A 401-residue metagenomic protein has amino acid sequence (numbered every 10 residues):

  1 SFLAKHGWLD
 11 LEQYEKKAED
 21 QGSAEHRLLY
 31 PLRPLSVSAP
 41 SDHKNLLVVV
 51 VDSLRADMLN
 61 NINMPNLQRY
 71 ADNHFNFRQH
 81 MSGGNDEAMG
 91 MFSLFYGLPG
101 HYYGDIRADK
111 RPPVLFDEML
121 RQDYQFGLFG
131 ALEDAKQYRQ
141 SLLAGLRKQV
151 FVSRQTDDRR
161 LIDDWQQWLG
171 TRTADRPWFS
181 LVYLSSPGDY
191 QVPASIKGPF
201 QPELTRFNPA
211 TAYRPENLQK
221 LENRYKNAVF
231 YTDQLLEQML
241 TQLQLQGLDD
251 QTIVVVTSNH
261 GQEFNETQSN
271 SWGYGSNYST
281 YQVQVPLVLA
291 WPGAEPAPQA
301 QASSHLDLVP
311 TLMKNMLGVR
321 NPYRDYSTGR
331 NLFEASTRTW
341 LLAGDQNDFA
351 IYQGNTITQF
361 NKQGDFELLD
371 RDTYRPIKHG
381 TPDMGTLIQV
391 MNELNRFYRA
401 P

Functional and structural regions predicted by a protein language model:
S1-P209, G329: Active-site-proximal alpha/beta segments of enzymes that process anionic O-linked groups
L11, D163-G170, T205-T252: A long, amphipathic alpha-helix that forms part of the scaffold/cap immediately adjacent to metal-dependent active
G22-A24, L29-A39, D134-A135, T241-G247 (+1 more regions): Membrane-interface soluble catalytic domains
A39-D42, M119-R121, R172-D175, L248-D249 (+3 more regions): Extracellular/periplasmic catalytic domains that process cell-envelope and extracellular macromolecules
Y70, L94, M119, V182 (+5 more regions): Structural scaffold positions in well-ordered secondary structure
I106-P113, Q219-Y231, N277-V283, A294-P310 (+1 more regions): A short beta-strand-to-alpha-helix junction
T232, I253, N259, N347-D348: Soluble extramembrane regions of membrane proteins in the secretory/endomembrane system
Q244-G293: Histidine-centered active-site microenvironments of extracellular/periplasmic hydrolases and transferases
